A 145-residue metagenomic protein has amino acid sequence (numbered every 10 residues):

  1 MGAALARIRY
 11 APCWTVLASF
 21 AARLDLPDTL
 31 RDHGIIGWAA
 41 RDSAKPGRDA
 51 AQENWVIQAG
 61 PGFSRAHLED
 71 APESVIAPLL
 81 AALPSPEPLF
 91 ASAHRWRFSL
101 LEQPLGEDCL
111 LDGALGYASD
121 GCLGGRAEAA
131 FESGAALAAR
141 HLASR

Functional and structural regions predicted by a protein language model:
M1-D28: Central helical "cap/lid" subdomain
A6, R140-R145: Active-site-proximal substrate-binding core of FAD-dependent oxidoreductases
T15-S19, W38, V56: Conserved hydrophobic/aromatic beta-strand scaffold that supports enzyme active sites
L24-W38: Short, glycine-/small-residue-rich phosphate/pyrophosphate-handling segment
R41-E87: Conserved FAD/dinucleotide-binding core of flavoprotein oxidoreductases
A77-G113: Flavin (FAD/FMN) cofactor-binding core of flavoprotein oxidoreductases
E107-A138: Short FAD-binding loop at a beta-strand-to-alpha-helix junction that anchors the flavin cofactor in diverse
